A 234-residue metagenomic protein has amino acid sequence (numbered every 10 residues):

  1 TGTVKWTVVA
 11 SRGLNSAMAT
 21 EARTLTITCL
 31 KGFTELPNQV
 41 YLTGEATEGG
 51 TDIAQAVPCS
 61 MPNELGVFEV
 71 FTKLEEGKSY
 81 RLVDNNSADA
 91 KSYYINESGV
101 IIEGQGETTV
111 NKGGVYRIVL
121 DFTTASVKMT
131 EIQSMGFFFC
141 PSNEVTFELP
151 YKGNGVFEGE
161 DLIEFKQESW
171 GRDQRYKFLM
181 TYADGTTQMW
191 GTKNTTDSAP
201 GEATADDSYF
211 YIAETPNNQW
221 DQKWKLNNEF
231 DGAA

Functional and structural regions predicted by a protein language model:
T1-A234: Insoluble glucan recognition modules
